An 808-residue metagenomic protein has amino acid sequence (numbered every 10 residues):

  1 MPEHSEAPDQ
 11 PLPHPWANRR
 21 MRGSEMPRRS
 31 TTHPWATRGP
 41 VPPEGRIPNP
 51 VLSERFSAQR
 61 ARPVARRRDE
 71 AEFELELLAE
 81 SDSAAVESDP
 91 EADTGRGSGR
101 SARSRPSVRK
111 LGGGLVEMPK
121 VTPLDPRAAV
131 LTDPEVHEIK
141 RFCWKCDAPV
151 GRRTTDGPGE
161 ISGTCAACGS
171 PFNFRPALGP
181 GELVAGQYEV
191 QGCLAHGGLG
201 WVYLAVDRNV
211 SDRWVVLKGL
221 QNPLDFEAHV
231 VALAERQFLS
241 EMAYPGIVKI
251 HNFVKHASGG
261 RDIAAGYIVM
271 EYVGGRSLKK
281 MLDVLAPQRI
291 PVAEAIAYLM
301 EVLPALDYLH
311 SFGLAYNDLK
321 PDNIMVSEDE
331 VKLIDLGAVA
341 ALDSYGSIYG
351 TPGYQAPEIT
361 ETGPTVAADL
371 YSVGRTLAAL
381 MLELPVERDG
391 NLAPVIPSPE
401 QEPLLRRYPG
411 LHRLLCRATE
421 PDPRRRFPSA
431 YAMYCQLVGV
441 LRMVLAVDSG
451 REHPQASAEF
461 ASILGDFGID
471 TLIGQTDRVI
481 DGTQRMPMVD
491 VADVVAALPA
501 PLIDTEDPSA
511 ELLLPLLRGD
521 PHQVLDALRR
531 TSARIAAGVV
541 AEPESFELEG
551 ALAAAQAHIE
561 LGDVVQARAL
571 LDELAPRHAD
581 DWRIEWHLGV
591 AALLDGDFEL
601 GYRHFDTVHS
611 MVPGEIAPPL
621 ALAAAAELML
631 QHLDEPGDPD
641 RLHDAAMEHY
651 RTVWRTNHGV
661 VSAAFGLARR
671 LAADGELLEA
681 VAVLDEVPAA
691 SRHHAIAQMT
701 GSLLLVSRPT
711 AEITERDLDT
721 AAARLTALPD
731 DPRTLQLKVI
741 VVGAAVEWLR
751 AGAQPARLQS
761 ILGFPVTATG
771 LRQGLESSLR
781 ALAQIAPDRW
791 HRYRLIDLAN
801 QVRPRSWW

Functional and structural regions predicted by a protein language model:
Q191-G198, V202: Protein kinase glycine-rich loop
Y203-L204, S211-N222: Glycine-rich ATP phosphate-binding loop
L224-E241: AlphaC helix of the eukaryotic protein kinase fold
K249-G266: Short beta-strand micro-motifs within the conserved protein kinase catalytic domain, predominantly in the N-lobe
R261-S277: Conserved short submotifs of the Hanks-type protein kinase catalytic core that shape the nucleotide-binding pocket
Y298-L299: Activation segment signature within eukaryotic-like protein kinase domains
V302-L314: Protein kinase catalytic-loop region centered on the HRD/HxD motif
V447-A554: Regulatory extensions appended to serine/threonine kinase catalytic cores
